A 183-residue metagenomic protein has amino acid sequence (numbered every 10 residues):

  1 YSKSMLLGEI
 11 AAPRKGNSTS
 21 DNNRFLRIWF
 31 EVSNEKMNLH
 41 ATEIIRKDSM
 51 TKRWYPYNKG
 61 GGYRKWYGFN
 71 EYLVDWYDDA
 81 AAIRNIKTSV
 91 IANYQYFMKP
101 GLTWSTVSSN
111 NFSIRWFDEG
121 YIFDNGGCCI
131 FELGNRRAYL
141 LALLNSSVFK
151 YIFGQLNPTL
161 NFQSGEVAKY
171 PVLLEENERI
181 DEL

Functional and structural regions predicted by a protein language model:
Y1-E182: Polybasic, glycine- and aromatic-enriched phosphate-binding surface used to engage nucleic acids
